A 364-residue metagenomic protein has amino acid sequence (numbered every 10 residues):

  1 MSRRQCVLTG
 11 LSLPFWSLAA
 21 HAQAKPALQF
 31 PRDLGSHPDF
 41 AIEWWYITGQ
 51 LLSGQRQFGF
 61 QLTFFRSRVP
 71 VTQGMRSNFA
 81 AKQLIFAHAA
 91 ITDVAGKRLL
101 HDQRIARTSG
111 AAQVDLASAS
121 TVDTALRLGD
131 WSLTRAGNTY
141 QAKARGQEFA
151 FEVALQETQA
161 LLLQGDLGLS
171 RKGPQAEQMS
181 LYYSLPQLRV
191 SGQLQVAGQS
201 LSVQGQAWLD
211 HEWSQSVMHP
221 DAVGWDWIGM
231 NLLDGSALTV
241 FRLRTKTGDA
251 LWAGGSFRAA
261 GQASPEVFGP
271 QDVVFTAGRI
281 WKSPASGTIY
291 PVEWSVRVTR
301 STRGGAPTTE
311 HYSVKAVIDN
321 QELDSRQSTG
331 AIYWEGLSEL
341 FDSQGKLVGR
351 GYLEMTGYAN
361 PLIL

Functional and structural regions predicted by a protein language model:
M1-P14: N-terminal secretory signal peptides and thylakoid transit peptides that target proteins across membranes
S17-A19: N-terminal signal peptide c-region/cleavage motif recognized by signal peptidases
A22-L364: Structured soluble/peripheral alpha/beta segments that form catalytic or ligand/cofactor-binding pockets
